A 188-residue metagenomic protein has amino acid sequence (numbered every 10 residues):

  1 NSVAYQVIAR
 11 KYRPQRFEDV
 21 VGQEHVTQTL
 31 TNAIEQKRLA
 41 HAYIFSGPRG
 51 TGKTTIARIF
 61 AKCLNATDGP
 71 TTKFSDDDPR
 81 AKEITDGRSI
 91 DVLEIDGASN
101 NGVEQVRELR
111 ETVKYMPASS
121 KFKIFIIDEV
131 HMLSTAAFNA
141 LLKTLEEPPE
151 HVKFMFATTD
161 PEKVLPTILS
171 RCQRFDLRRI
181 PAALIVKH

Functional and structural regions predicted by a protein language model:
N1-R174, R178-L184: P-loop/Walker A NTP-binding region and its immediately flanking N-terminal helices in P-loop NTPase folds
